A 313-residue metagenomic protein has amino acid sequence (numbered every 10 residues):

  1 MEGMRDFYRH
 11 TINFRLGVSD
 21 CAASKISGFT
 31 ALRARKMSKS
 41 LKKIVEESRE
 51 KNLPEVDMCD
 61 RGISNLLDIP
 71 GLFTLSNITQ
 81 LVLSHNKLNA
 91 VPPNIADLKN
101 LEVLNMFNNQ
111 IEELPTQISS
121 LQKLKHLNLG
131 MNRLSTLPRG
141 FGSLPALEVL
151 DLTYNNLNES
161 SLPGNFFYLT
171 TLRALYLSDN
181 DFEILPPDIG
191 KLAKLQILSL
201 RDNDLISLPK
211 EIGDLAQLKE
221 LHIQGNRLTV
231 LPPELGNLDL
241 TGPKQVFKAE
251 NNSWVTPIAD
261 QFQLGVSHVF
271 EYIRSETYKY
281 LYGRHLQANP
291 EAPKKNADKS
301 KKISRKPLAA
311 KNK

Functional and structural regions predicted by a protein language model:
E2-Y176, P187, I197, P233-K313: The feature captures the LRR N-terminal capping module
D179: Histidine/lysine/aspartate-rich catalytic loop segments that bind and position anionic ligands
F182-S253, I258: Ankyrin-repeat and related helical/solenoid repeat scaffolds used for protein-protein interactions
